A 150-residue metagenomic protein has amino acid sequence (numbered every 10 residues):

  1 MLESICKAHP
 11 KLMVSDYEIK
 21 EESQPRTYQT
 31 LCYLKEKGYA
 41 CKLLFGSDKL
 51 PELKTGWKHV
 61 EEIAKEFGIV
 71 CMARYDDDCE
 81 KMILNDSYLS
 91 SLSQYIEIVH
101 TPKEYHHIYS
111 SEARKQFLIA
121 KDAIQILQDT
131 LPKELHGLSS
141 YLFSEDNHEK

Functional and structural regions predicted by a protein language model:
M1-K150: Nucleotidyltransferase catalytic core that binds NTPs
